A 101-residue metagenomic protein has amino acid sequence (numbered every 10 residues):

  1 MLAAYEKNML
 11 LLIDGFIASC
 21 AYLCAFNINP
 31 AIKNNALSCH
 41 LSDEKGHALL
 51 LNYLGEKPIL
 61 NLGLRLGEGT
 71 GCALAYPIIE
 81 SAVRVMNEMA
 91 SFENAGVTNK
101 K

Functional and structural regions predicted by a protein language model:
M1-K101: N-terminal loops that bind phosphate or other acidic moieties and the adjacent beta-alpha structural core
